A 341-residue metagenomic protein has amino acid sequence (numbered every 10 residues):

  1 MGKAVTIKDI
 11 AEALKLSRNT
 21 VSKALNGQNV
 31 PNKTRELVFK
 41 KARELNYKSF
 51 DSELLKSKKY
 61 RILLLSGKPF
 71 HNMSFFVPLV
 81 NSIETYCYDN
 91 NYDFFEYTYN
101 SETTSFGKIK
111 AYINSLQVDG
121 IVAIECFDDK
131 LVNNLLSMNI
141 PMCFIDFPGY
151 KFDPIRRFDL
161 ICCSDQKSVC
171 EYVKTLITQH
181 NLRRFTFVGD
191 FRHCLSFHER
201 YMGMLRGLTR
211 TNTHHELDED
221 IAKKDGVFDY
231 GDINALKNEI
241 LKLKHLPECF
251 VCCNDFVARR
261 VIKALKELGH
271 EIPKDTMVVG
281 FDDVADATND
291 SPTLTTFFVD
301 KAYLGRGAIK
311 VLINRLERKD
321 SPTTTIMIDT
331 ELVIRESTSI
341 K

Functional and structural regions predicted by a protein language model:
M1-K56: N-terminal helix-turn-helix DNA-binding module of bacterial transcription factors
E36, K40, Y47-K110, L116-G120: Amphipathic helical "hinge" segments at domain boundaries
S74-D89, S168, L195-H215, R260 (+2 more regions): Short, solvent-exposed amphipathic alpha-helices that sit in or adjacent to ligand/effector-binding or catalytic
Y88-Y99, L205-I233: Short beta-strand elements in bilobed, periplasmic/extracellular small-molecule ligand-binding domains
I124-K167, F256, D282-L294: Flexible loop/hinge segments that line or gate small-molecule binding clefts
D159-F187, M202, R206, Y230-N238 (+2 more regions): Hydrophobic alpha-helical segments within soluble ligand-binding/sensing domains
Y172-H215, T324-T338: An alpha-beta-alpha
N234-K341: Flexible loop/turn connectors
